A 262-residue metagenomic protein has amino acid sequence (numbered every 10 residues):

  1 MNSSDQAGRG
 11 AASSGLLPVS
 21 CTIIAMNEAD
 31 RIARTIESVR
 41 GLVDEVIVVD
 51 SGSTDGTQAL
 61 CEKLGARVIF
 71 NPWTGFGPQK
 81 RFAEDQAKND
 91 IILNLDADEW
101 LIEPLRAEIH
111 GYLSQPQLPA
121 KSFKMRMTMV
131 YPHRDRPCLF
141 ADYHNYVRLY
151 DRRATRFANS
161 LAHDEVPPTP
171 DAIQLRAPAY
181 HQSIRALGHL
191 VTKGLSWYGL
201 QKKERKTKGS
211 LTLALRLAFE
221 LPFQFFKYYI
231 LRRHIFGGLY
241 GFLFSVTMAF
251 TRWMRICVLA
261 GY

Functional and structural regions predicted by a protein language model:
N2-D5, E84, D90, L95 (+1 more regions): Catalytic-site signature of metal-activated, phosphate-bearing donor transferases, centered on the GT-A/GT-A-like
P18-S20: Cell-envelope/extracellular polymer assembly enzymes that use nucleotide-activated donors
T22-L42: Short, well-formed alpha-helical segments that are part of the catalytic scaffolds of diverse glycosyltransferases
A33, D55-L64, P104: Acidic helix N-cap motif at the loop->helix transition within catalytic regions of sugar-transfer enzymes
S38, D50-A59, D96: A conserved acidic beta->alpha catalytic loop
D44, A66: Receiver (REC) domain switch/active-site residues of two-component response regulators
V49, N71, L93-A97: Catalytic metal- and UDP-sugar-binding loop of GT-A-like glycosyltransferases, i.e., residues flanking the conserved
P72-A87: Glycine-rich, basic loop-to-helix element that forms the pyrophosphate-binding segment of sugar-nucleotide handling
